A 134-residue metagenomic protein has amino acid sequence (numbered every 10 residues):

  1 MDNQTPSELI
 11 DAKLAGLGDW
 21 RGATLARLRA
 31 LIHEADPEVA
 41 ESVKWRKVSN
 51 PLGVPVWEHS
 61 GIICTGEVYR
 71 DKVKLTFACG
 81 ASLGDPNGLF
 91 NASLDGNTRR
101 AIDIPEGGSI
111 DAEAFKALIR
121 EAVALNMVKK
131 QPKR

Functional and structural regions predicted by a protein language model:
M1-R134: Charge-dense, helix-prone N-terminal extensions
